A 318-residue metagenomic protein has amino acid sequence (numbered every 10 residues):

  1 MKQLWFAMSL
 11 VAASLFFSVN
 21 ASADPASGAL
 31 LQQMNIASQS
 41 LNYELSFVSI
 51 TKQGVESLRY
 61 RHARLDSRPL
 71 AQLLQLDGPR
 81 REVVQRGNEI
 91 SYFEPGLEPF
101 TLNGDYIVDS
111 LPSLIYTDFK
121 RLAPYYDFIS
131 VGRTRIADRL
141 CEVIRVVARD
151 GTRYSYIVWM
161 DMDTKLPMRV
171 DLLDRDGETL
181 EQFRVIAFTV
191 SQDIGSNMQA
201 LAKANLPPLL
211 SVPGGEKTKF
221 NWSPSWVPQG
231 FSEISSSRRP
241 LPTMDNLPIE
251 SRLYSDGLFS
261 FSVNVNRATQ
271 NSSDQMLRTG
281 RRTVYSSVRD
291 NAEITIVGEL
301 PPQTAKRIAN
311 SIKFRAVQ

Functional and structural regions predicted by a protein language model:
M1-M8: Bacterial N-terminal signal peptides that target proteins for export
L10-V11, A21: Cleavable N-terminal signal peptides
F16-S18: N-terminal signal peptide c-region/cleavage motif recognized by signal peptidases
S22-G96, Y126-T134, L140-V143, V147-S155 (+2 more regions): N-terminal mature ectodomain segment of secretory-pathway/periplasmic proteins
Y92-T117: Acidic/charged, solvent-exposed loop-and-adjacent secondary-structure segments enriched in E/D, K/R, S/T, and G/P
A137-N205: Gly/Pro-enriched, hydrophobic low-complexity segments that function as extracytoplasmic propeptides/linkers
V170, N291-E299: Short, well-ordered beta-strand elements
N205-D290, Q303: Short, solvent-exposed recognition patches
